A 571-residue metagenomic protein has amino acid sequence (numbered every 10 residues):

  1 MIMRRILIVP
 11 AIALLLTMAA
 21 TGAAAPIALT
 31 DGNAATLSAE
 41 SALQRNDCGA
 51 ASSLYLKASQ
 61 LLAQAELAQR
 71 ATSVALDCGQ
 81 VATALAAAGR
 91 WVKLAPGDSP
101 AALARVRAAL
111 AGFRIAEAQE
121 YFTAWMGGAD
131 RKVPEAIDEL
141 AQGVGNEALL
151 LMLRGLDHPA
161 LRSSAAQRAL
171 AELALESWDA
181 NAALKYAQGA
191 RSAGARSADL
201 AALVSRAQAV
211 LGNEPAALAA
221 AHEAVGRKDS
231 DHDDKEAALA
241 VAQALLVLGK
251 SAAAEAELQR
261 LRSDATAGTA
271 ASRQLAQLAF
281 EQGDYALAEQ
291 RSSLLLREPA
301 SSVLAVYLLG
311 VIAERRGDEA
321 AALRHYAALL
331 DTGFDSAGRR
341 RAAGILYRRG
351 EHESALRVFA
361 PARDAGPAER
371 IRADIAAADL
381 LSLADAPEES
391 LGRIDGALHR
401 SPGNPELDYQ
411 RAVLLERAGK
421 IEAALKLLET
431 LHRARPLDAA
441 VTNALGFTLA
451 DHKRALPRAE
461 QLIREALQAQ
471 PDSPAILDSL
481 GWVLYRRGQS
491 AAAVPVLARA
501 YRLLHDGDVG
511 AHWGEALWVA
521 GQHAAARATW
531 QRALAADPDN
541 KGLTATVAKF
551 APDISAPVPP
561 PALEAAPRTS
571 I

Functional and structural regions predicted by a protein language model:
M1-I2, A565: Intrinsically disordered, low-complexity regions enriched in serine, threonine, proline and polar/charged residues
I2-P10: Bacterial N-terminal signal peptides that target proteins for export
V9-M18: Bacterial N-terminal signal peptides
M18-A19, S479: Short linear Ser/Thr-Pro motifs
G22-P26: Boundary at the C-terminal end of the N-terminal hydrophobic targeting segment
L29-Q44, S53-I571: Alpha-solenoid helical repeat scaffolds
C48: ATP phosphate-binding glycine-rich loop
